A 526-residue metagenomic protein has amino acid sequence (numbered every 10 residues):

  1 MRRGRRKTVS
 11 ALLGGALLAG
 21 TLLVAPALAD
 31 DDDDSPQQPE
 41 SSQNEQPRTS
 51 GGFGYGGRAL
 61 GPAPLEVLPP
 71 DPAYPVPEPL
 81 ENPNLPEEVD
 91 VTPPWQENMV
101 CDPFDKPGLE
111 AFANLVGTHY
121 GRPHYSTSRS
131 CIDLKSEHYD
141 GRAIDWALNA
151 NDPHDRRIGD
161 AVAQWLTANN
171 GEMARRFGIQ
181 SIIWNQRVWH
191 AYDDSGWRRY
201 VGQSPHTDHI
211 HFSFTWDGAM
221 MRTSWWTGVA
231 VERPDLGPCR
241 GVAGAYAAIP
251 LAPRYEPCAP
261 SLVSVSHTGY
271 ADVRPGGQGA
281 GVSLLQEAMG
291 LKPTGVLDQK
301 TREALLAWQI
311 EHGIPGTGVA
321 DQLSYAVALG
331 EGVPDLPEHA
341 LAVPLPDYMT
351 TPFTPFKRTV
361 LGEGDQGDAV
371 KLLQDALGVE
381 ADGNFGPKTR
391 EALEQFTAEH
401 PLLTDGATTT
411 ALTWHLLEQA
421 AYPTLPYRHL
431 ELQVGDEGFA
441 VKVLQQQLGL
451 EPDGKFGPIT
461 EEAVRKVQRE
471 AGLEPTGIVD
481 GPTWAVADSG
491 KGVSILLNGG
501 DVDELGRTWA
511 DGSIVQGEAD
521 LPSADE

Functional and structural regions predicted by a protein language model:
M1-D30: Secretory targeting and sorting signals
G20-F53, G499, E526: C-terminal region of N-terminal signal peptides and the immediate post-cleavage residues of exported proteins
G51-N84, E88, G202-H206, F214-S264 (+1 more regions): Extracellular low-complexity, O-glycosylation-prone Ser/Thr/Pro/Gly-rich "stalks" and linkers flanking catalytic
L68-Y192, T207-F214, R254-G269, G277-M289 (+5 more regions): Secreted/periplasmic proteins that engage bacterial cell-wall peptidoglycan
R198-Y200: Surface-exposed loop and adjacent secondary-structure segments within mature catalytic domains
S213-A219, V229-A230, L329-G332, E418-A420 (+1 more regions): Short beta-strand-to-coil "C-cap" segments at the C-terminal boundary of structured domains/repeats, marking
C239-G295, P334-G383, H415-G454, S494-E526: Acidic, Ser/Thr/Pro/Gly-enriched interdomain connector segments
D272-G330, V360-V370, D375-L416, E431-V441 (+1 more regions): Short acidic, glycine/serine/threonine-rich helix-capping segments at coil-helix boundaries
